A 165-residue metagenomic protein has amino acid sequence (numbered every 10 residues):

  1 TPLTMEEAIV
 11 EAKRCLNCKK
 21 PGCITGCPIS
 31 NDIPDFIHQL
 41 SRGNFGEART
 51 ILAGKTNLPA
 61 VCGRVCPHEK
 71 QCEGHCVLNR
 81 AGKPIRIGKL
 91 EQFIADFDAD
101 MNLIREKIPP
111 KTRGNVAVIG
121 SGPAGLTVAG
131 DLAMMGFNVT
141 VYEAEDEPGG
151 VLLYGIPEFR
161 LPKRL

Functional and structural regions predicted by a protein language model:
T1, S30-R42, I51-A53, R80 (+2 more regions): Beta1-alpha1 glycine-rich phosphate/pyrophosphate-binding loop at the start of Rossmann-like nucleotide-binding domains
T1-N115: Ferredoxin-type iron-sulfur electron-transfer modules and their immediate structural context
